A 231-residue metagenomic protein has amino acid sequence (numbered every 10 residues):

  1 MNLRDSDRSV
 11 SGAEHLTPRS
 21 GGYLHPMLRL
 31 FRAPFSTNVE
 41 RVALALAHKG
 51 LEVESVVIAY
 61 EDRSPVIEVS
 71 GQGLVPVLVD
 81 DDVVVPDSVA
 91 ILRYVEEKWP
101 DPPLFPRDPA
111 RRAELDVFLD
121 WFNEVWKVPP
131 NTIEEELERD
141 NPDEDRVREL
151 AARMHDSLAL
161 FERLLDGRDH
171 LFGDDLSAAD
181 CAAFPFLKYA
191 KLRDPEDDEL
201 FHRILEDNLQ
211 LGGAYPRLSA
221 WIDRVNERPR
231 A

Functional and structural regions predicted by a protein language model:
M1-V10: Polybasic, low-complexity intrinsically disordered segments
S9-L158, E162, D169-L171: GST-like domain detector, emphasizing the conserved glutathione-binding G-site in the N-terminal thioredoxin-like
F122-R224: GST-like fold's C-terminal all-alpha helical module
